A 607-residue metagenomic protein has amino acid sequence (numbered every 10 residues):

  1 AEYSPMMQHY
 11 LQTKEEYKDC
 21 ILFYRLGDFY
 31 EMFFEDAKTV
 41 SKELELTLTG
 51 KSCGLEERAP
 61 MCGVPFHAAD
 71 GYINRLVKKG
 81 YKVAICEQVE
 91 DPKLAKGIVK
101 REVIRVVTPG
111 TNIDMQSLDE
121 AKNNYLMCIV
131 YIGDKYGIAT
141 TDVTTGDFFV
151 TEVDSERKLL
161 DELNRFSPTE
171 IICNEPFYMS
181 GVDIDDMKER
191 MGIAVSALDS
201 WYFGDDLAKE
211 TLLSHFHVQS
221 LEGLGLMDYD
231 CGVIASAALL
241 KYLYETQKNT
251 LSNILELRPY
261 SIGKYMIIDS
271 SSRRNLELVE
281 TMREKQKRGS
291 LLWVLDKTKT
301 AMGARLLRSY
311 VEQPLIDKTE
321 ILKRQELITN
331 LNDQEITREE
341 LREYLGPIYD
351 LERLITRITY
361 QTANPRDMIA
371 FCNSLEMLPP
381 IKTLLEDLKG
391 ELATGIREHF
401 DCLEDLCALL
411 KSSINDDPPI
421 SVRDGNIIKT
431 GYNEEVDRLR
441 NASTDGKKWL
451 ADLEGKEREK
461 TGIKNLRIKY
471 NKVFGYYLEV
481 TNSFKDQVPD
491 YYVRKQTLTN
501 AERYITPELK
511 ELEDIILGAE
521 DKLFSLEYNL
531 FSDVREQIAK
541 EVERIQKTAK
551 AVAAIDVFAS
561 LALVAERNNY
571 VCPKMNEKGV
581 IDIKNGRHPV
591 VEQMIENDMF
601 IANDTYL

Functional and structural regions predicted by a protein language model:
A1-E2, Q487, Y491, D533 (+1 more regions): Conserved NTPase motor "head" modules and their coupling/switch loops across ABC/AAA+ ATPases, GTPases, and GHKL ATPases
A1-N330, G346-T359, A363-G455, G579-D582: Charged catalytic and DNA/RNA-contacting regions of genome-maintenance and nucleic-acid-processing enzymes
M6, I21, D28, A451 (+2 more regions): Extended, charged helical/alpha-beta scaffold domains that provide interaction surfaces
Q88, L251-Y260, K456-K469, L563-N585: Long, charged, glycine-rich C-terminal linkers/tails
L306, T481-T506: Metal-dependent catalytic core segments for phosphate chemistry
Y360, N364, S374-M377, T430-G431 (+2 more regions): Charged, surface-exposed helical/loop "interaction arms" that form contiguous linear patches used for dimerization
L406, S413, I420, Y476-Y492 (+1 more regions): Cytosolic, long alpha-helical scaffolding segments
L498, E502-R535: Extended, charged coiled-coil "arm/hinge" scaffolds of SMC/Rad50-like chromosome-maintenance ATPases and other large
